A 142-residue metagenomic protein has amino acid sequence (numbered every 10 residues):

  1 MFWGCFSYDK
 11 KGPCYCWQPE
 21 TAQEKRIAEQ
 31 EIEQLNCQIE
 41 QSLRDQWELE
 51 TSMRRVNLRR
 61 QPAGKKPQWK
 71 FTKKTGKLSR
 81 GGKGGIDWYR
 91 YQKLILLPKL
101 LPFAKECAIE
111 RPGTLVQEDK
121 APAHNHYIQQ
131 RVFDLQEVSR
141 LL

Functional and structural regions predicted by a protein language model:
M1-L142: Surface/interface recognition patches
